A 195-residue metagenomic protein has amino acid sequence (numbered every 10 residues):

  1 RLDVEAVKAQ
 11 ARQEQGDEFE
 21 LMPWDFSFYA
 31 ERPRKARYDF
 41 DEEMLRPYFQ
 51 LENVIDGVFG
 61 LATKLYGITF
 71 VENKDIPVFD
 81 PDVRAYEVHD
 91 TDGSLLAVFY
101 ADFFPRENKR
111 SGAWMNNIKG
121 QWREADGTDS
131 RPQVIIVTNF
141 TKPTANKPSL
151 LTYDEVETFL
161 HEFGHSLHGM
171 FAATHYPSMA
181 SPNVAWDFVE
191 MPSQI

Functional and structural regions predicted by a protein language model:
R1-N139, V189: Active-site-proximal, well-structured secondary-structure segments within enzyme catalytic domains
Y38-F49, F70-N73, V137-E157, A172-P182: Glycine- and acidic
I55, E157-L160, W186, E190: Short alpha-helical patches at coil-to-helix transitions and adjacent helical residues in well-structured domains
G57, G67, G164, A180-S181: Glycine-centered flexibility sites
A62, K142, L151-M170, S193: Active-site recognition of the HExxH zinc-binding catalytic motif
H89, L95, A172-I195: Acidic/histidine-rich catalytic neighborhood
